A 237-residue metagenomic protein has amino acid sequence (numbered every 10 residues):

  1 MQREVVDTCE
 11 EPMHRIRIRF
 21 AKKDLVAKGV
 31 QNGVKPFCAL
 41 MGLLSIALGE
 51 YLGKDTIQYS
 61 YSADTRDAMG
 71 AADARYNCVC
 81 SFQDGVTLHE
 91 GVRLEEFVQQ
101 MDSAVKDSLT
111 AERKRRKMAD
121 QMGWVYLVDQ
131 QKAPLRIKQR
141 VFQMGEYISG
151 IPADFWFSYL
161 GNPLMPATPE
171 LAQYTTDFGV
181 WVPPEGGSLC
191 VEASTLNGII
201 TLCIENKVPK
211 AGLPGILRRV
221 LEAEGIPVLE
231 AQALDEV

Functional and structural regions predicted by a protein language model:
Q2-D67, G198-I200: Gly/Ser/Thr-rich phosphate-binding loops and adjoining beta-strand/alpha-helix segments that form adenosine-phosphate
R17, G49-V237: Acyl-thioester-dependent acyl-group transfer interface
